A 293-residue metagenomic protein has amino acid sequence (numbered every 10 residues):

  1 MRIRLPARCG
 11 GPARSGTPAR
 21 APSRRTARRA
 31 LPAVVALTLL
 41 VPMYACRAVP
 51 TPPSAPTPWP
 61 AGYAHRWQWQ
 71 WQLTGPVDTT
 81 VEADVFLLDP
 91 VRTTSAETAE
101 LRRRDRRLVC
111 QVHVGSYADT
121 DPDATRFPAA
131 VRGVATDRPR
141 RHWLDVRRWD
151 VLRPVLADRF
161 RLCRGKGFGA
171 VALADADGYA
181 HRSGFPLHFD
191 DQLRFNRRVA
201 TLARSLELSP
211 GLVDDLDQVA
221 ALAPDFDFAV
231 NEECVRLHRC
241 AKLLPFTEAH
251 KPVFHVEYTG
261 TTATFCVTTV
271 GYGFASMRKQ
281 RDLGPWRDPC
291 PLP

Functional and structural regions predicted by a protein language model:
M1-A7, T17, P22-P50: Secretory targeting and sorting signals
A13-S15: Interdomain coupling and dimerization elements in large ATP-driven molecular machines
P50-P293: Glycan-processing catalytic domains of CAZymes
